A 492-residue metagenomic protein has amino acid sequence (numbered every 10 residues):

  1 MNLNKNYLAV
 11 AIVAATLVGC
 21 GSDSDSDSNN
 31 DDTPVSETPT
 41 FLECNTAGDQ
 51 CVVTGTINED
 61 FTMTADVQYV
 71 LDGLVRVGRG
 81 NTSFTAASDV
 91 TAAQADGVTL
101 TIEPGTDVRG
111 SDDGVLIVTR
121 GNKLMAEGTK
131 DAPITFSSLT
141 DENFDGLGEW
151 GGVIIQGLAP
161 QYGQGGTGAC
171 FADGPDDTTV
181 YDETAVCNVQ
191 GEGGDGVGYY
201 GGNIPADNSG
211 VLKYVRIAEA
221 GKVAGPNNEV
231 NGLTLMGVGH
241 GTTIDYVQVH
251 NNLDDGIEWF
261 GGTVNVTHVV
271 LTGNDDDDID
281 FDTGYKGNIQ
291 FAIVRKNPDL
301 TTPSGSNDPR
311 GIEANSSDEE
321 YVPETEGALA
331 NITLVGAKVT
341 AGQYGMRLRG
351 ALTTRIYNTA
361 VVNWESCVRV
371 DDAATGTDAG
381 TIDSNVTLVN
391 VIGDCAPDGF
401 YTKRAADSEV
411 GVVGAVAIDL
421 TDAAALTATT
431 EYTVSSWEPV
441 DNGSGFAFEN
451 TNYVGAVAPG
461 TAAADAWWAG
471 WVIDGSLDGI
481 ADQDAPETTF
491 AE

Functional and structural regions predicted by a protein language model:
L3, V10-A47: Bacterial Sec-dependent N-terminal signal peptides
N30, P34-G97, D113-G121, G128 (+3 more regions): Extracellular beta-rich repeat passengers
A132-T135: Glycine-rich loop(s) and the adjacent beta-strand/alpha-helix scaffold that form part
